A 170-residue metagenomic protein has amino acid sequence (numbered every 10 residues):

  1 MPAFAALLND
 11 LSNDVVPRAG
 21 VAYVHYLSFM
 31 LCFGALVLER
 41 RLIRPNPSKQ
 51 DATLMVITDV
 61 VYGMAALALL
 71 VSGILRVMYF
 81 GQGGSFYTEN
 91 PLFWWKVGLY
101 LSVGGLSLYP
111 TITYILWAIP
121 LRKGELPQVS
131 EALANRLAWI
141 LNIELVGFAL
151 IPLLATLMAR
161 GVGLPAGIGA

Functional and structural regions predicted by a protein language model:
P2-A170: Polytopic transmembrane helical bundles with strong interfacial aromatic enrichment
